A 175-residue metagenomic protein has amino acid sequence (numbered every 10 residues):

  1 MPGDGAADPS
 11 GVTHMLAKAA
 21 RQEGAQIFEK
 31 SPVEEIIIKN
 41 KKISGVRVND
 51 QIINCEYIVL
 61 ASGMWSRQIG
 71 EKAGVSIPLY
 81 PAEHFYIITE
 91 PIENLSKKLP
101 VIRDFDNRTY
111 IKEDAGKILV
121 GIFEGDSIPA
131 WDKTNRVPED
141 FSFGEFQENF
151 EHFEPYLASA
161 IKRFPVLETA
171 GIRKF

Functional and structural regions predicted by a protein language model:
P2-Y57, A61-W65: Helical element adjacent to the flavin cofactor pocket in flavoenzyme catalytic cores
H14, K42-S44, K72-S76, E93 (+1 more regions): Short, glycine/charged-enriched secondary-structure capping and boundary segments
A19, E23, I36, W65 (+5 more regions): Change "in soluble alpha/beta enzymes" to "in soluble alpha/beta proteins
S31, K41, A82, K97 (+1 more regions): Short beta-strand-initiation
I37, R47, I52, P78 (+2 more regions): Well-ordered beta-strand positions
I38, I69-E71, A130: Short glycine-/acidic-enriched loop or helix-start segments at secondary-structure transitions that form or flank
I52-P100: Central helical "cap/lid" subdomain
P91-F175: Active-site lid/adjacent beta-loop-alpha segment flanking the redox-cofactor pocket in flavoenzymes
